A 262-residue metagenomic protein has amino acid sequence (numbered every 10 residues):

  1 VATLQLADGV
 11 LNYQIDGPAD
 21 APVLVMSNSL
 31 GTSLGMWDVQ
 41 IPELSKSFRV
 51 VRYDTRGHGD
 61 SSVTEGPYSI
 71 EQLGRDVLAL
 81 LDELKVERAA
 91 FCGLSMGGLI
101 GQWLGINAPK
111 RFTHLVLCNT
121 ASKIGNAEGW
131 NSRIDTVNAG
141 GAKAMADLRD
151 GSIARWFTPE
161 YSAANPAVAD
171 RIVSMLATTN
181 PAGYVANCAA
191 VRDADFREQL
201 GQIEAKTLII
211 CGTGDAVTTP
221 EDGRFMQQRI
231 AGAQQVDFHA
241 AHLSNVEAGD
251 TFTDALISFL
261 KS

Functional and structural regions predicted by a protein language model:
A7-V63: Conserved HGGG/HGGXW glycine-rich cap/lid loop of the alpha/beta-hydrolase fold
Q72-A89: Conserved acidic catalytic loop of the alpha/beta-hydrolase fold
L99-N107, F112-K143: Flexible "cap/lid" loop of the alpha/beta hydrolase fold
G125-N131, A142-G201: Conserved alpha/beta-hydrolase catalytic His-Asp/Glu region
I203, I209-C211: Short beta-strand/loop motif that positions the catalytic acidic residue of the alpha/beta-hydrolase fold
T213-T218: Acidic catalytic loop of the alpha/beta-hydrolase fold
G223-L243: Catalytic histidine neighborhood in serine/cysteine hydrolases with alpha/beta-hydrolase-type architecture
A240-T253: Catalytic histidine-centered segment of alpha/beta-hydrolase-like enzymes
